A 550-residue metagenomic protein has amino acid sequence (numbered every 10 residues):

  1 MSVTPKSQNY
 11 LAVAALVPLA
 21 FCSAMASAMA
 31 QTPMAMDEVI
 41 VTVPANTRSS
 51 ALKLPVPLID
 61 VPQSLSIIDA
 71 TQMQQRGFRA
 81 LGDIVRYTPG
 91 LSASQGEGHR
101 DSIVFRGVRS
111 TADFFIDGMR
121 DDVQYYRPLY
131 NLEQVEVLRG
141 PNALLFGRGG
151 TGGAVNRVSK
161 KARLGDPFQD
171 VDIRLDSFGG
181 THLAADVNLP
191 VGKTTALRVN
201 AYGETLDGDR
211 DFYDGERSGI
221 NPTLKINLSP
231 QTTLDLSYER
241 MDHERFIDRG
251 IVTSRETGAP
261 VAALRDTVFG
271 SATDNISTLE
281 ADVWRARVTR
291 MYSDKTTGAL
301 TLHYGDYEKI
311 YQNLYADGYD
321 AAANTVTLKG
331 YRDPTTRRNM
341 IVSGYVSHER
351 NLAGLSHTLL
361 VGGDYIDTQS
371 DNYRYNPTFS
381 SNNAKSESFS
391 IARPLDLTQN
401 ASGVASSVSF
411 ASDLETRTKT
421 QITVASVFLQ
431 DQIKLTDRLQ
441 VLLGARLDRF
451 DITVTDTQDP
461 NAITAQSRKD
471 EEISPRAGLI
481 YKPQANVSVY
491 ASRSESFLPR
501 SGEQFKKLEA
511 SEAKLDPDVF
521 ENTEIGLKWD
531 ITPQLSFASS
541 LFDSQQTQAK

Functional and structural regions predicted by a protein language model:
M34-D166, I525: Acidic, small-polar-rich N-terminal luminal/periplasmic segments of exported/outer-membrane proteins
Y130-E133, L144-P222, L228-T232, D282 (+1 more regions): Outer-membrane beta-barrel translocator/receptor signature
Q169-V171, L197-V199, L234-L236, G298-L302 (+4 more regions): Transmembrane beta-strands of outer-membrane beta-barrel proteins
I173-G179, G203-D207, E216-S218, R240-E244 (+6 more regions): Transmembrane beta-strands of outer-membrane beta-barrel pores
A185-L189, P222-I226, A286-R290, V342-H348 (+3 more regions): Residues on the lipid-exposed face of transmembrane beta-strands in outer-membrane beta-barrel proteins
E204-G208, N221-M291, Y304-R337, N383-T416 (+2 more regions): Acidic/polar loop-and-plug regions of large Gram-negative outer-membrane beta-barrel proteins
N227-S229, R337, S356-T358, D364-T368 (+1 more regions): Structural signature of Gram-negative outer-membrane beta-barrels, strongest in the C-terminal barrel of TonB-dependent
W284-D306, K329-T455: Face-selective signature of the C-terminal outer-membrane beta-barrel domain
